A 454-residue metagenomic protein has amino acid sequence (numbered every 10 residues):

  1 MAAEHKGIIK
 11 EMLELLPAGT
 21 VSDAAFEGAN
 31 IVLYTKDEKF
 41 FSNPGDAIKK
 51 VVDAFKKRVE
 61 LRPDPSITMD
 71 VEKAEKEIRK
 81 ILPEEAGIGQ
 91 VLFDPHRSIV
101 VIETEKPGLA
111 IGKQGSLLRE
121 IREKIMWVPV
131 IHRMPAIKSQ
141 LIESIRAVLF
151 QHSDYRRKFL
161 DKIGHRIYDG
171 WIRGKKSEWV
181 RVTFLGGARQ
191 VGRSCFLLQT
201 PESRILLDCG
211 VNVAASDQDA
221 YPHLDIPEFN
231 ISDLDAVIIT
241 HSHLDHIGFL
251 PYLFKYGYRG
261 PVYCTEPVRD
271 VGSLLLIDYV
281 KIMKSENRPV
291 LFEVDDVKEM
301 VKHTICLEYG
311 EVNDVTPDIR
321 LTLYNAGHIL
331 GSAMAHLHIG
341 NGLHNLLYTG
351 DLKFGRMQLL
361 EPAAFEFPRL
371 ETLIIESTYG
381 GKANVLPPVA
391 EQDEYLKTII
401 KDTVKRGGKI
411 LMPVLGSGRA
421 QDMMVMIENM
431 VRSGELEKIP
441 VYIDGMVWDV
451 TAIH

Functional and structural regions predicted by a protein language model:
M1-F159: RNA-contacting regions in translation and RNA-metabolism proteins, encompassing KH/S1 modules where present
A29-V32, V59, V100, I231-D235 (+3 more regions): Short, surface-exposed connector motifs at secondary-structure boundaries
R62, H132, G260-R269, I374 (+1 more regions): Short internal beta-strands
G108, R189, H243-D245, I329-L330 (+1 more regions): Gly/Ser/Thr-rich loops at beta-strand to alpha-helix junctions that form or flank small-molecule/cofactor-binding
S153-S232, C306-E361: Core dinuclear metal-dependent hydrolase active-site scaffold
A188-R193, T200-G260, C264-D270, L275-K302 (+1 more regions): Pre-active-site segment of Zn-dependent metallo-hydrolases
N325-A326, L330-V404: Catalytic pocket of metal/acid-base enzymes, prominently hydrolases
L396-H454: Hard-cation-handling environments
